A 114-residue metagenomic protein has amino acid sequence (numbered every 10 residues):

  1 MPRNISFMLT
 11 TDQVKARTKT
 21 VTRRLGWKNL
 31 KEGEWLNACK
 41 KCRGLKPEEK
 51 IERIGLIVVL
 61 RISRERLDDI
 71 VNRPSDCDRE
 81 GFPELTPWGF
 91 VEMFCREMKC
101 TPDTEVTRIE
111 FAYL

Functional and structural regions predicted by a protein language model:
M1-L114: Structured alpha/beta reader/binder surfaces that contact nucleic acids or chromatin modification marks
